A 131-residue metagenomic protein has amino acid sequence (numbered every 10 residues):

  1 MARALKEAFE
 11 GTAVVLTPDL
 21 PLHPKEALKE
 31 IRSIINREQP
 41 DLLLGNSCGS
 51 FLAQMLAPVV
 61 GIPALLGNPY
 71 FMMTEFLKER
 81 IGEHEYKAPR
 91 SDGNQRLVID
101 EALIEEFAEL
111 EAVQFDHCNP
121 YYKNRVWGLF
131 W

Functional and structural regions predicted by a protein language model:
M1-R37: Active-site catalytic motif of lipid deacylating hydrolases and related acyltransferases
R32-I35, G61, I81-E85: Short, hinge-like loop/turn segments at secondary-structure boundaries
N36-Q39, Y121: Glycine-rich phosphate-binding loop signature in dinucleotide/nucleotide-binding domains
Q39-L42, R125-V126: Short active-site oxyanion
D41-L44, P63-L65: Residue in the alpha/beta-hydrolase core beta-strand immediately N-terminal to the catalytic nucleophile
L43-A53: Gly/Ala-rich beta-loop-alpha elbow adjacent to hydrolase catalytic centers
F51, M55-L65: Conserved hydrolase catalytic core segment
L65-W131: The alpha/beta-hydrolase serine catalytic core
